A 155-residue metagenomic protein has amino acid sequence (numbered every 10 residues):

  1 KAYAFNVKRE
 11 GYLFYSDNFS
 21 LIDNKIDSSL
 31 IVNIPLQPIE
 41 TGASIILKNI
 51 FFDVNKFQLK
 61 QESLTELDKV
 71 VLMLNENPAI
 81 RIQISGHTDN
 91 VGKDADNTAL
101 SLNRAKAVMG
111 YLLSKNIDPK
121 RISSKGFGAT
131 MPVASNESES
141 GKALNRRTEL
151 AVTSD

Functional and structural regions predicted by a protein language model:
K1-G11: A short, solvent-exposed beta-strand micro-motif common in secreted/extracellular proteins
Y3, L30-V32, I46-K48, N55 (+3 more regions): Envelope-exposed proteins and targeting segments
K8, S20-I22, P35-Q37, K48 (+2 more regions): A structural detector for beta-sheet-dominated domains
E10-V32: Structured interaction patches on ligand/partner-binding surfaces of diverse proteins
K25-D27, E40, N75, A143: Surface-exposed coil/turn segments at beta-strand junctions on protein surfaces, enriched
I39-I80, S85-A99: Short, solvent-exposed beta-strand/turn patches at coil↔beta or beta↔helix junctions that act as interaction loops
N77, Q83-D155: Periplasmic OmpA-like peptidoglycan-binding domain that tethers envelope proteins to the cell wall
